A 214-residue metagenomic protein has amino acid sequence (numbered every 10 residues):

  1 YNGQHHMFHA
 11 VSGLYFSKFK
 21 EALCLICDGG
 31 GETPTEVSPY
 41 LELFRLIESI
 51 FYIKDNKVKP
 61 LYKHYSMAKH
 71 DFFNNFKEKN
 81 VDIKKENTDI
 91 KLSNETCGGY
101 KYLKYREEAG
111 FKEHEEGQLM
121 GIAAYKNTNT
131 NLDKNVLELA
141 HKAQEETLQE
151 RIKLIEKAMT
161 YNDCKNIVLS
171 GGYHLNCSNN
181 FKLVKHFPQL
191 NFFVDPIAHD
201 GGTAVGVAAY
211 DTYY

Functional and structural regions predicted by a protein language model:
Y1-Y214: Short acidic/glycine-rich loops and adjacent helix/strand connectors that line catalytic pockets where negatively
